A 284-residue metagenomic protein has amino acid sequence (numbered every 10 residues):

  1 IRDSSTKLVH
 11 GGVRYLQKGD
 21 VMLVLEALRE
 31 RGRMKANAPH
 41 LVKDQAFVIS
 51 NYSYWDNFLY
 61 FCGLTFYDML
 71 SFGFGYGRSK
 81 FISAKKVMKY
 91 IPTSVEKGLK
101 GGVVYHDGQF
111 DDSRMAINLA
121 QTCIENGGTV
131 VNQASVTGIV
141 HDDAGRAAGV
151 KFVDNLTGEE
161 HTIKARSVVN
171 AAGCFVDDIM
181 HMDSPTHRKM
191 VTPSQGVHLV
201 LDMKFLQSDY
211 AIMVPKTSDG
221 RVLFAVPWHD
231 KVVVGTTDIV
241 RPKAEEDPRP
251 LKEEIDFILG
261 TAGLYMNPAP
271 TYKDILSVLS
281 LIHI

Functional and structural regions predicted by a protein language model:
I1-D3: Glycine-rich FAD pyrophosphate-binding loop
K7-Y90, L223: Dinucleotide-binding Rossmann-like beta1-alpha1 core, especially the glycine-rich loop that anchors the ADP
N51-G127, V131, H141-R146, H229 (+1 more regions): Flavin (FAD/FMN) cofactor-binding and adjacent substrate-gating region of FAD-dependent oxidoreductase domains
G158-S167: Core beta-strand elements of the Rossmann-like FAD/NAD(P) dinucleotide-binding domain in flavoenzyme oxidoreductases
N170-P185: Flavin (primarily FAD) binding-site architecture
R188-D209: Central beta-strand plus flanking loop segment that forms part of the substrate or channel wall within the catalytic
D230-P270: Conserved FAD/dinucleotide-binding core of flavoprotein oxidoreductases
I282-I284: Conserved small/polar residues in nucleotide/adenosyl-binding loops
